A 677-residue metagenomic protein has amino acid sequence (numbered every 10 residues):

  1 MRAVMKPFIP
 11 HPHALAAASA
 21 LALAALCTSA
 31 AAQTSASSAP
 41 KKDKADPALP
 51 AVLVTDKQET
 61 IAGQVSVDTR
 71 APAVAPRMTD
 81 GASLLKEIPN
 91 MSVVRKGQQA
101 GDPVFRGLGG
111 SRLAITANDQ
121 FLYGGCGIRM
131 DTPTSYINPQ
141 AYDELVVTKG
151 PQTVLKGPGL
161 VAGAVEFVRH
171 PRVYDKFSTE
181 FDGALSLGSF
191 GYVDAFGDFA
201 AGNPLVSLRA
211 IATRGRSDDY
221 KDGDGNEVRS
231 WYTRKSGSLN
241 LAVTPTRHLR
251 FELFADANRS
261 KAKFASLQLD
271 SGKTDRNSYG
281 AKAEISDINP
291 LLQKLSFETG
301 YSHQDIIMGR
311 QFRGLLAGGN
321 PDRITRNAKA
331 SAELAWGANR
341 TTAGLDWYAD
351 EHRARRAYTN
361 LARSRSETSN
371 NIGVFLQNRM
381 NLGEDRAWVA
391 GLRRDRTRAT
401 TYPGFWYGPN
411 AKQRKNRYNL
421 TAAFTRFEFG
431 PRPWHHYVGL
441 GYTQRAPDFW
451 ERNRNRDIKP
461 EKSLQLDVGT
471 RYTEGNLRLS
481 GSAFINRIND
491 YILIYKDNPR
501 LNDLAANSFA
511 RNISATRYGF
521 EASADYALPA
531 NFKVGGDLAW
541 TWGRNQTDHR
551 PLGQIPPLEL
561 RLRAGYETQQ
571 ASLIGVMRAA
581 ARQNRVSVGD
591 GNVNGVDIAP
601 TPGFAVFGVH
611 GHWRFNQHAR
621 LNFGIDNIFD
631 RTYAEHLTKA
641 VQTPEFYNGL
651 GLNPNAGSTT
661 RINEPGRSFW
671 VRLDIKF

Functional and structural regions predicted by a protein language model:
D46-L84, D102, G110: N-terminal periplasmic "start-of-domain" segments of outer-membrane beta-barrel proteins
A82-G124, K149: Extracytoplasmic beta-strand/coil segments of soluble accessory domains associated with Gram-negative outer-membrane
F121-K149: Short acidic/polar hinge/loop motifs at secondary-structure boundaries that mediate gating or recognition
E166-V168, Y174, D198-R276: Periplasmic-side early beta-strands and strand-to-turn transitions of outer-membrane beta-barrels
S238, R323-S331, N371-F375, K459 (+6 more regions): Outer membrane beta-barrel strand-and-loop segments of large Gram-negative receptors, especially TonB-dependent
R259-K261, D305, E351-R353, R396-P409 (+8 more regions): Surface-exposed extracellular loop regions of Gram-negative outer-membrane beta-barrel proteins, predominantly
M380-G391, D395-T397, I485-R487, A510-G589 (+2 more regions): Gram-negative outer-membrane beta-barrel transporters
N489, R582-V586, W613-F677: C-terminal beta-signal and adjacent terminal beta-strands/loops of Gram-negative outer-membrane beta-barrel proteins
